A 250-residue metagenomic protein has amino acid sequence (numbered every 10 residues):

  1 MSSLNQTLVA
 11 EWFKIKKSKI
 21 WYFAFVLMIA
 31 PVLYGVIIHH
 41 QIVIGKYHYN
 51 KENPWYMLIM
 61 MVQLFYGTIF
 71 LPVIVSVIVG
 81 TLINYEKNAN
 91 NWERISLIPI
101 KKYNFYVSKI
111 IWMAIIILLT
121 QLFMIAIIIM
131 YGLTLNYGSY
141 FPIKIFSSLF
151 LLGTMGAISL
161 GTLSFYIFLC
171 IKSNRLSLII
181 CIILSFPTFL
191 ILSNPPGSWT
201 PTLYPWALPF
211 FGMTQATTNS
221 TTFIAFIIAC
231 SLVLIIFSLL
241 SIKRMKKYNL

Functional and structural regions predicted by a protein language model:
M1-M28: Aromatic- and glycine-rich beta-strand/loop motifs that create alpha-glucan
S18-K19, K101, K172-N174: Short loop-to-helix capping motifs
K19-G35, M113-L122, S177-S193: Hydrophobic alpha-helical membrane-insertion segments
L27-V75, V107-K172, Q215, N219-I227: Secretory targeting signals
I37-I59, L178-L250: Terminal transmembrane helical anchor/hairpin motif
I42-Y47, N84-K87, N91, I127 (+5 more regions): Membrane-interfacial segments
L71-N88, W92, T162-R175, L232-K246: Transmembrane alpha-helical segments in integral membrane proteins
T81-A114: Helix-loop-helix units of permease transmembrane domains in multi-pass membrane transporters, especially ABC
